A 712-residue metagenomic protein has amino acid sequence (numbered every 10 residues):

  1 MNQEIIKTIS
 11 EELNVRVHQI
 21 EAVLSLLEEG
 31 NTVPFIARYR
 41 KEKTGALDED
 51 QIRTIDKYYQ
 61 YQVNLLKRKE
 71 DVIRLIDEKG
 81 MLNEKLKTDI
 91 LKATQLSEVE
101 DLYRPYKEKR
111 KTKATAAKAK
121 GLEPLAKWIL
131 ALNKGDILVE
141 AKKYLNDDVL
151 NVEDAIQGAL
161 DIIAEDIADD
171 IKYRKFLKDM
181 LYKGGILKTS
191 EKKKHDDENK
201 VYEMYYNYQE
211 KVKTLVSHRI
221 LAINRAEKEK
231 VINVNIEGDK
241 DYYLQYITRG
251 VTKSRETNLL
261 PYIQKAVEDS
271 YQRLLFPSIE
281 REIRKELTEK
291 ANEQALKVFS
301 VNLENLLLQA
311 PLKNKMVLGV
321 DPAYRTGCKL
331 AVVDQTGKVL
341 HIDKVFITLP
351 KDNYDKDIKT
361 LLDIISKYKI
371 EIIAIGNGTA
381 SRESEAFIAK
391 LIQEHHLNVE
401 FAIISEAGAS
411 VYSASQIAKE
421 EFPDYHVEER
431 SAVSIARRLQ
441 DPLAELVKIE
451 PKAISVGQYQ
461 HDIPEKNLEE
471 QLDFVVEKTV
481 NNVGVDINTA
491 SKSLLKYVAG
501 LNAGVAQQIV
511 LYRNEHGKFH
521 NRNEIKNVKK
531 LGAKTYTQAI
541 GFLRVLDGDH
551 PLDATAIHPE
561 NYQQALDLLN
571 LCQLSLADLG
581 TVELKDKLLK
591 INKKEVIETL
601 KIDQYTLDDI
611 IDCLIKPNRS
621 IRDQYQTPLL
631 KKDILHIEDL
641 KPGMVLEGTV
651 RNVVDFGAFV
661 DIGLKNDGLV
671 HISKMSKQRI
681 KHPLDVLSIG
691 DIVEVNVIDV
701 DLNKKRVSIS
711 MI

Functional and structural regions predicted by a protein language model:
M1-E21, E28: Generic start-of-chain signal for non-secretory N-termini
I5, K57, N64-M81, L91 (+6 more regions): Long, highly charged, low-complexity intrinsically disordered interaction regions that mediate electrostatic DNA/RNA
S25-E28, P105, A116-A119, A222-A226 (+16 more regions): Replace "in large, NTP-powered and nucleic-acid-processing enzymes" with "in large, NTP-powered factors and other
Q51-T54, Y61, L65, E70-G319 (+2 more regions): Duplex nucleic acid-engaging cores and interfaces of nucleic-acid transaction enzymes
D89, L102, K228-D239, G250-L275 (+2 more regions): Structured, non-catalytic alpha/beta "coupling" segments that mediate domain-domain communication and provide generic
D179-I186, V320-Y324, T379-A380, I404-V411 (+5 more regions): A glycine-rich phosphate-binding loop feature that marks nucleotide/adenosyl-phosphate handling sites
G548-D549, D553-I712: Single-stranded RNA-binding regions, centering on S1/OB-family and related RNA-binding modules
